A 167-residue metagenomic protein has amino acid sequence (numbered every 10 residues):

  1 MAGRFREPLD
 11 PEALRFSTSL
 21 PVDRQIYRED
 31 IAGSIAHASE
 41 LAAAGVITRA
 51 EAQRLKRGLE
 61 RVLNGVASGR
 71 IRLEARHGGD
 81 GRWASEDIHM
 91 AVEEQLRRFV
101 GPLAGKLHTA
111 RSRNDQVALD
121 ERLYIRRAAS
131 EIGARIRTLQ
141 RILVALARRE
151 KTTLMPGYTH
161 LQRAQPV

Functional and structural regions predicted by a protein language model:
M1-V167: A helix-coil-helix interface module used to build multimeric assemblies and to scaffold catalytic/cofactor sites
